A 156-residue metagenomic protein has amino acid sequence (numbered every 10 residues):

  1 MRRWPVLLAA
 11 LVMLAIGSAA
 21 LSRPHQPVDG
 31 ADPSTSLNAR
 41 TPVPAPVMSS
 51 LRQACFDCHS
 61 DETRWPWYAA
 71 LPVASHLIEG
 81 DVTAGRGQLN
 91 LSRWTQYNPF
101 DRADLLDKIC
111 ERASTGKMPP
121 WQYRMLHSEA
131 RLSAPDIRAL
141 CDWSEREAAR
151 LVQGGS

Functional and structural regions predicted by a protein language model:
M1-W4: Positively charged n-region of N-terminal signal peptides that target proteins for export
V6-S22: Hydrophobic membrane-insertion alpha-helices, especially the h-region of bacterial N-terminal signal peptides
A19-D32: Aromatic-capped interface at the extracytoplasmic side of an N-terminal signal-anchor transmembrane helix
D29-L51: Electrostatic cytochrome c docking/interface patches
L51-T63, M118, L140: The canonical Cys-X-X-Cys-His
W65-G80: Acidic helix-start/capping segments at beta-turn-to-alpha-helix junctions
H76-L126: Extracytoplasmic electron-transfer domains, predominantly the class I c-type cytochrome c fold
T115-K117, Q122-G155: C-terminal capping alpha-helices of c-type cytochrome domains
